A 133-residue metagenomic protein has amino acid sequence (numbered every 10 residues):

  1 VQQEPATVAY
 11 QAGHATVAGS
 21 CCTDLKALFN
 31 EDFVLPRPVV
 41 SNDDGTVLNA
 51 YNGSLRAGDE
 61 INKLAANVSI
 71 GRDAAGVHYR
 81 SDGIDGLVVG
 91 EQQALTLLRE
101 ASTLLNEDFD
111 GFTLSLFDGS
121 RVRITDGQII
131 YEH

Functional and structural regions predicted by a protein language model:
V1-H133: Membrane-embedded catalytic cores of phosphoryl/pyrophosphoryl-handling enzymes
